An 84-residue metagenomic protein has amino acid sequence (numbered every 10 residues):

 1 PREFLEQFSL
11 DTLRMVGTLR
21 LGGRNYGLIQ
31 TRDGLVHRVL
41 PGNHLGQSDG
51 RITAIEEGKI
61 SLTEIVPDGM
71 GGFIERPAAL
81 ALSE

Functional and structural regions predicted by a protein language model:
P1-E84: Extended low-complexity, proline-rich intrinsically disordered regions
